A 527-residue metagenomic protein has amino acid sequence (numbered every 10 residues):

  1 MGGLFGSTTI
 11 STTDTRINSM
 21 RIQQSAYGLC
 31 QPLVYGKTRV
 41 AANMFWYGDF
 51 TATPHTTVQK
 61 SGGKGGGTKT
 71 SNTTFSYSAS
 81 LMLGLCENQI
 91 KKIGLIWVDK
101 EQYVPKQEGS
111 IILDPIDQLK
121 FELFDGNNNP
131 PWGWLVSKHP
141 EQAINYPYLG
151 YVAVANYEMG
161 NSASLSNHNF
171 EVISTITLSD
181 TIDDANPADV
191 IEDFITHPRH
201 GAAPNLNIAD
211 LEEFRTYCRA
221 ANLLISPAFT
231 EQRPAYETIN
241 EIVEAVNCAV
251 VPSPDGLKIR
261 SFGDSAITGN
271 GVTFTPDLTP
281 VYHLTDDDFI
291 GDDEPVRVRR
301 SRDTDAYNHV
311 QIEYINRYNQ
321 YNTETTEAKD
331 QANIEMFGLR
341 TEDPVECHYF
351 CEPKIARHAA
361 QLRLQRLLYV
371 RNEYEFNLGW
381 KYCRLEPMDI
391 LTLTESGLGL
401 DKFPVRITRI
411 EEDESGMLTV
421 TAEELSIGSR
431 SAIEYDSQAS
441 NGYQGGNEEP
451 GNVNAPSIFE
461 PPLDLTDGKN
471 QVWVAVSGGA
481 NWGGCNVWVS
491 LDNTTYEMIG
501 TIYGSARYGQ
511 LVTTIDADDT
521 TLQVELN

Functional and structural regions predicted by a protein language model:
M1-V246, S253, T268, C347-A356 (+1 more regions): Polar, S/T/G-rich
G66-N88, F289-P295, V370-Y374, P387-D389 (+1 more regions): Short linear interaction motifs
V98-V104, D264, S490-T495: Change "in extracellular beta-sheet-rich domains … of secreted and cell-surface proteins" to "in beta-sheet-rich domains
K106-I112, M498-A517: Solvent-exposed serine/threonine-rich low-complexity stretches and specific carbohydrate-binding patches
E213-D255, A332-E424, S505-N527: An acidic/polar, Gly/Ser/Thr-rich interaction patch typically located in mid-to-C-terminal regions of proteins
I259-V281, P387-N470: Acidic, low-complexity/disordered segments
V281-H348: Polar, glycine-rich mid-to-C-terminal structural blocks that act as macromolecule-binding/assembly scaffolds
T325, G442-Q510: Long, low-complexity intrinsically disordered regions
